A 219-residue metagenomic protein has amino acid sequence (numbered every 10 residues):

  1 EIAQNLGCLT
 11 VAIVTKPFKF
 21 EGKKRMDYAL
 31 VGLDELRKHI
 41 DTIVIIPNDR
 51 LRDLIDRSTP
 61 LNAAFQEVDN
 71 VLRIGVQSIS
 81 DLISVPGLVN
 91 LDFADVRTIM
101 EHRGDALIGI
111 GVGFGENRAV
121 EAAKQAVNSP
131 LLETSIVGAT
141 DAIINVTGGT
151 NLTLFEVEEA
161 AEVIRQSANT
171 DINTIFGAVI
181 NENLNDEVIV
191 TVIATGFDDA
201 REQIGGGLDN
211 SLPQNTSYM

Functional and structural regions predicted by a protein language model:
E1-M219: Tubulin/FtsZ superfamily GTPase core signature
